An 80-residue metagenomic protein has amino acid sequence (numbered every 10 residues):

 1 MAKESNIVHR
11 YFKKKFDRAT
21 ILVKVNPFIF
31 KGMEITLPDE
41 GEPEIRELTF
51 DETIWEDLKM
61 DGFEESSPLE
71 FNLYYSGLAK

Functional and structural regions predicted by a protein language model:
E4-E34: N-terminal acidic leader/helix
E4-S5, P43, L48, E64-P68: Short linear sequence motifs
I7-R10, R18, E40, E52 (+1 more regions): Short linear motifs in intrinsically disordered/low-complexity regions
F28-L58: Acidic, low-complexity, intrinsically disordered interaction modules
L58-K80: Short, compact, well-ordered microdomains
